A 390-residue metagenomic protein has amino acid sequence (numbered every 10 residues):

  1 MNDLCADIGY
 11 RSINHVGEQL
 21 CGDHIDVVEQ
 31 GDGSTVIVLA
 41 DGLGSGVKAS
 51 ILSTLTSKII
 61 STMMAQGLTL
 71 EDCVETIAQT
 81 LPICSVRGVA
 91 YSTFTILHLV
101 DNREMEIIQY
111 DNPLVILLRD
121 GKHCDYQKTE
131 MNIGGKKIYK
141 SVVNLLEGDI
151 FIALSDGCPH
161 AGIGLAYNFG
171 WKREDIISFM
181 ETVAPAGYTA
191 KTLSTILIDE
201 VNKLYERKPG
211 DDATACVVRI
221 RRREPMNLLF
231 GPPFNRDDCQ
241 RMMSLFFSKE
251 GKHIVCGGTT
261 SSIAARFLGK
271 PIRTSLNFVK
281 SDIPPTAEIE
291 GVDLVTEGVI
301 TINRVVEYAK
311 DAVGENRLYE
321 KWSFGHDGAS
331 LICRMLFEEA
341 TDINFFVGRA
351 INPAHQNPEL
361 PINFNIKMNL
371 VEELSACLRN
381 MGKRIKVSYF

Functional and structural regions predicted by a protein language model:
M1-L20: Regulatory cytosolic signal-relay segments
N2, Q30-D32, L99-E104, D111-N112 (+4 more regions): Short acidic-glycine loop/turn motifs at beta-strand connectors
E18-G31, D125-I163: Acidic loop->beta-strand submotif enriched in PP2C/PPM serine/threonine phosphatases
C21, L52-G121, I138-Y139, A190-V218: Catalytic core of PPM/PP2C metal-dependent serine/threonine phosphatase domains
H24-A78, I152, G164-R173: Primarily the active-site beta-strand->alpha-helix module of PP2C/PPM metal-dependent phosphatases, and frequently
G33-S45, Q109, N144-Y167, V218 (+2 more regions): Conserved beta-strand-loop-short alpha-helix elements that form and flank the Mn2+/Mg2+-coordinating active site
H160-S244, E250, K270-F390: C-terminal catalytic subdomain
M242-L268: Active-site beta-strand/loop microenvironment that shapes enzyme catalytic pockets
